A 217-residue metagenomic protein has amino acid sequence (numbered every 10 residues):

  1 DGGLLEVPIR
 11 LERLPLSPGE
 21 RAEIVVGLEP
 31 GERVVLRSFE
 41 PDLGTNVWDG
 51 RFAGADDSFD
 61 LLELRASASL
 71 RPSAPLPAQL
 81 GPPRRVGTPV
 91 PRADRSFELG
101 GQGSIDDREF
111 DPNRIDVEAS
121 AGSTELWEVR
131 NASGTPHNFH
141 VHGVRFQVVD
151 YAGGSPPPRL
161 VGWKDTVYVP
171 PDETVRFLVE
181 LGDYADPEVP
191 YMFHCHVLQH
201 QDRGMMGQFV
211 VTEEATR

Functional and structural regions predicted by a protein language model:
D1-E12, R92-R217: Active-site pocket scaffolds in enzymes
D1-Q79, P156: Histidine- and aromatic-rich segments of cupredoxin/plastocyanin-like copper-binding domains
S17, E29, T88-P91, S120: Extracellular/periplasmic catalytic domains that process cell-envelope and extracellular macromolecules
N46-D49, V86-G87, D150: A short, polar/proline- and glycine-enriched secondary-structure boundary/capping micro-motif
A66-R92, E214-R217: Low-complexity, Pro/Ser/Thr- and charge-rich linker/hinge segments at domain boundaries
